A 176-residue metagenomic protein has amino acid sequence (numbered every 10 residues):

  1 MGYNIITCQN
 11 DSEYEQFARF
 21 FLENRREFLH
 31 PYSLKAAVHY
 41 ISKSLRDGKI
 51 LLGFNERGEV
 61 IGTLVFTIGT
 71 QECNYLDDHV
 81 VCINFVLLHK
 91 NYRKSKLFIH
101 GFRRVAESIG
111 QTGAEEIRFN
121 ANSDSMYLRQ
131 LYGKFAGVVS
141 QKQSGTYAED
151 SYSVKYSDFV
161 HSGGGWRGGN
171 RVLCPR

Functional and structural regions predicted by a protein language model:
M1-A36: Short amphipathic alpha-helix that is part of the acyltransferase structural core
F28-V80: A conserved beta-strand-loop-helix scaffold within acyl/acetyltransferase catalytic domains
L76-N91: Conserved acetyl-CoA binding element of GNAT-fold acetyltransferases
L88, R93-E107: Conserved acetyl-CoA-binding loop-helix of GNAT-fold acetyltransferases
Q111-A114: Short, high-confidence coil segments that cap the C-terminus of an alpha-helix and link into the following beta-strand
I117-R129, G133: Conserved beta-strand-loop-alpha-helix junction that forms the acyl-donor binding cleft
L131-Q143: Conserved acetyl-CoA-binding loop of GNAT-fold acetyltransferases
Q141-R176: C-terminal "cap" of GNAT-fold acetyltransferases
